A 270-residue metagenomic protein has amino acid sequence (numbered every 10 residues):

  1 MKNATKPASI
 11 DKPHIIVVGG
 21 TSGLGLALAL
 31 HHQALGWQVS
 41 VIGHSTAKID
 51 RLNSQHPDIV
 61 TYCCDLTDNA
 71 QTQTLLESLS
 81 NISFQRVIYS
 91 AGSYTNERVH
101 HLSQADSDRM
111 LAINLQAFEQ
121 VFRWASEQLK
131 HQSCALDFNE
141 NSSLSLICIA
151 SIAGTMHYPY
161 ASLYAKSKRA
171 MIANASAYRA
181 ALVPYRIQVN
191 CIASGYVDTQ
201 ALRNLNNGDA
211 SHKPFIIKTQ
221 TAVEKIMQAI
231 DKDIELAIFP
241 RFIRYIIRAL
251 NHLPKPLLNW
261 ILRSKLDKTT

Functional and structural regions predicted by a protein language model:
T21-S22: Conserved glycine-rich cofactor-binding loop
H56-A70: Rossmann-fold cofactor-recognition segment
S90-N96: Conserved NAD(P)H cofactor-binding loop of Rossmann-fold oxidoreductase domains
R98-V99, D106-L111, S143: Substrate-binding pocket helix/loop in short-chain dehydrogenase/reductase
F122, S167-K168: Active-site helix of classical SDR
S151: Residue(s) in the substrate-gating loop at a strand-loop-helix junction that position the organic substrate next
C191, S211-Y245: C-terminal helical subdomain
